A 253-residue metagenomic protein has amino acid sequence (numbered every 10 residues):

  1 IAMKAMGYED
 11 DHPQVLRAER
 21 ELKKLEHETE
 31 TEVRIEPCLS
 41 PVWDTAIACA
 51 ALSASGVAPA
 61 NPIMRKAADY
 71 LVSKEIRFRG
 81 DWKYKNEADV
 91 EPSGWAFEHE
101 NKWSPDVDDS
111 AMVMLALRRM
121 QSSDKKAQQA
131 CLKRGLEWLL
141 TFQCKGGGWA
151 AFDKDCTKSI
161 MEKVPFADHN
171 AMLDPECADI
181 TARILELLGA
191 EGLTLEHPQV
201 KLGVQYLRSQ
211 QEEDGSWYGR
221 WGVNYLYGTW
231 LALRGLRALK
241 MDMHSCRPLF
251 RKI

Functional and structural regions predicted by a protein language model:
I1-I253: Preference for long, amphipathic alpha-helical scaffolds in soluble/luminal domains and all-alpha bundles
